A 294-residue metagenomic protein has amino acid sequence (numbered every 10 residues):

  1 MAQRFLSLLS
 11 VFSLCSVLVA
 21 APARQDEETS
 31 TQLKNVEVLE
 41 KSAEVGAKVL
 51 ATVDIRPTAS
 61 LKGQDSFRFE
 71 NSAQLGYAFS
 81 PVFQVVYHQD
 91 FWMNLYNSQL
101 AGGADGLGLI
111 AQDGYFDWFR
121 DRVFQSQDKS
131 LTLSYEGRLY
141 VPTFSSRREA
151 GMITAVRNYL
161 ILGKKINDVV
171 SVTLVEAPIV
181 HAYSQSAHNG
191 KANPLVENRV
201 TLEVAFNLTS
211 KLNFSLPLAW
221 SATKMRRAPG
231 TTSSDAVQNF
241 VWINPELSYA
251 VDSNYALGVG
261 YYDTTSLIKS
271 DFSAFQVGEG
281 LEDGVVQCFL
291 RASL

Functional and structural regions predicted by a protein language model:
A20-T52, N167, A205, T209-S210: Outer-membrane beta-barrel biogenesis signature
E44, G151-S234, V241, A250: Detector for outer-membrane/organellar transmembrane beta-barrel domains, recognizing the amphipathic beta-strand
V53-L61, Q89-L95, R120-R122, G137-S145 (+5 more regions): Transmembrane beta-strands of outer-membrane beta-barrel pores
P57-F69, L95-A104, F144-I153, Y183-A192 (+2 more regions): Outer-membrane beta-barrel translocator domains and adjoining extracellular loop/strand segments of Gram-negative
D65-N71, G108-F116, L131, A150-V156 (+3 more regions): Residues that define the transmembrane beta-barrel architecture of outer-membrane proteins
Q74, D117-F119, Y159-I161, T201-A205 (+2 more regions): Outer-membrane beta-barrel architecture
P81-Y87, F124-L133, N167-T173, F206 (+2 more regions): Repeated loop/turn-to-beta-strand initiation elements of outer-membrane beta-barrel proteins
Y115-W118, Y249-S253, Y261, E279-L294: Outer-membrane beta-barrel "beta-signal"
